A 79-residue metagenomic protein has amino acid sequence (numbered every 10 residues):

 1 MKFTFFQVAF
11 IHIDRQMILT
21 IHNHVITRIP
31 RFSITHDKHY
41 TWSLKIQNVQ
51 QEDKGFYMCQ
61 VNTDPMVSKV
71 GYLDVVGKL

Functional and structural regions predicted by a protein language model:
M1-F3, V8-R15, K45-N48, D53-D64 (+1 more regions): Structural signature of extracellular immunoglobulin-like
H12-R28, D37-Y40, T63-V67, Y72-L79: Flexible inter-domain hinge/linker segments at boundaries of tandem extracellular adhesion modules
I18-T20, I29-R31, L44-K45, M58: Eukaryotic intrinsically disordered and solvent-exposed regulatory patches
S33-T35: Short amphipathic beta-strand and strand-loop transition segments with alternating hydrophobic
